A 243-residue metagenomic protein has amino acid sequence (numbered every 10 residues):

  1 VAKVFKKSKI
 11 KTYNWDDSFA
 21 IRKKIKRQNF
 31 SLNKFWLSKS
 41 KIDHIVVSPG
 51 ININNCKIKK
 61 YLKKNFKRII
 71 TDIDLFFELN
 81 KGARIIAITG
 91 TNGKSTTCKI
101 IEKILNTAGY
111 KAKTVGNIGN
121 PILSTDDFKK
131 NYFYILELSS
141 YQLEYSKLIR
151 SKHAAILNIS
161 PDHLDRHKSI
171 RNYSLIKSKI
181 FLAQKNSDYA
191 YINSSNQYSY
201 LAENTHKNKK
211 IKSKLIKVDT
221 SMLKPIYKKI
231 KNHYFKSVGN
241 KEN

Functional and structural regions predicted by a protein language model:
V1, H233-N243: Short glycine/threonine-rich catalytic loop with a Thr-x-Gly-x-Asp
V1-S8: Hydrophobic, well-ordered beta-alpha structural blocks that scaffold small-molecule cofactor pockets
V4, W36-D43, P49-S194, Y198-K210: Phosphate-binding loop of NTP-binding sites
S8-I25: NAD(P)-binding Rossmann-fold cofactor-contacting core
D16-F19, D72-L75, T205-P225: Beta-strand->loop->alpha-helix junctions that form or flank phosphate-binding loops in nucleotide-handling enzymes
K24-S40: Glycine-rich, highly charged phosphate/nucleotide-binding loops
R84, L223-H233: Glycine/charged-rich beta-loop-alpha catalytic/anionic-binding loops adjacent to active sites
